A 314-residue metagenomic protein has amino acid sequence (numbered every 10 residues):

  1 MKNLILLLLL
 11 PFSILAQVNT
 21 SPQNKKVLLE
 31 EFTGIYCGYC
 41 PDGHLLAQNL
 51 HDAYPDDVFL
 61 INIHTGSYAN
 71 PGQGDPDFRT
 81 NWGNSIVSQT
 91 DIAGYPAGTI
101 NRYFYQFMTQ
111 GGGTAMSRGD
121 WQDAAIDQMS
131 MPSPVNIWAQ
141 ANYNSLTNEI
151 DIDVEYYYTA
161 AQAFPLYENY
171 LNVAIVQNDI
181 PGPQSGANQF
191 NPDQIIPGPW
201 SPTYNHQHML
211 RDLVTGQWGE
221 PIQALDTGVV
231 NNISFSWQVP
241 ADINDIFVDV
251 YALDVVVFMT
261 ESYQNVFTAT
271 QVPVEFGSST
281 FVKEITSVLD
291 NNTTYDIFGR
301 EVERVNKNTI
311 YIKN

Functional and structural regions predicted by a protein language model:
M1-L4: Positively charged n-region of N-terminal signal peptides that target proteins for export
L6-Q17: Hydrophobic h-region of N-terminal signal peptides that target proteins for export in Gram-negative bacteria
V18-G66: Local sequence-structure signature of Cys/Sec-based thiol-disulfide redox active-site neighborhoods
V18-T20, K25, N178, T270-V302: Residue-level detector of functionally pivotal "anchor" positions at catalytic/ligand-binding pockets or at interdomain
A53-P55, L289, N306: Short, well-ordered coil/turn elements that cap or connect secondary structure elements
F59-S278: Short, conserved sequence motifs used for protein processing/export or organelle targeting and for catalysis
A97, N291-T294, T309: Generic short beta-strand
D296-N314: Short, surface-exposed loop/turn motifs with a glycine/proline- and acidic-biased composition
